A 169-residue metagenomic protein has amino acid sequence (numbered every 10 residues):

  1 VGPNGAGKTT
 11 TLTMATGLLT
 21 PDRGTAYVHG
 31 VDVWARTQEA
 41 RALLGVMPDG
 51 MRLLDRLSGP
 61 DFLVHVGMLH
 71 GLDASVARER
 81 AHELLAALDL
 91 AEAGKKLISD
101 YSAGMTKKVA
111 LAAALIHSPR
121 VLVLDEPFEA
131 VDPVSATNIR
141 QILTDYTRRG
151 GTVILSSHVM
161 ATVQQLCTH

Functional and structural regions predicted by a protein language model:
V1-T168: ABC transporter nucleotide-binding domains
